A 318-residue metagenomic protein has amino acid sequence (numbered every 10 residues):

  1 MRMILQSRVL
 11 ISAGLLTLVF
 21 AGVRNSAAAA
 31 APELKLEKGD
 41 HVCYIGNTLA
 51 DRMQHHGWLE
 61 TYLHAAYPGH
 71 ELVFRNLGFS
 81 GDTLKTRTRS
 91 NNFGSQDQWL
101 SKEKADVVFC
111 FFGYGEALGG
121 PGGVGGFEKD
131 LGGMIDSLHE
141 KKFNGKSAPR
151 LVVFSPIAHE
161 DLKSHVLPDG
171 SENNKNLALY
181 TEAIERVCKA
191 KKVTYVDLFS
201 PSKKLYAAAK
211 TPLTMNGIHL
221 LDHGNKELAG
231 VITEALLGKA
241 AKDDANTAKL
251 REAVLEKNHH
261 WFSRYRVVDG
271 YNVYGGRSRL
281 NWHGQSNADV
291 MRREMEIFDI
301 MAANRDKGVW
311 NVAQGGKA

Functional and structural regions predicted by a protein language model:
L10-G22: Bacterial N-terminal signal peptides
A27-S80, Q96-K104, V108, L228: Serine-esterase "nucleophile elbow" of acetyl-processing enzymes
E37, Q54, K146, A190 (+1 more regions): Conserved catalytic region of serine esterases and O-acyltransferases that act on ester linkages in lipids
H41-I45, V73-G78, D106-F112, R150-S155 (+2 more regions): Structural recognition of the beta-strand scaffold that forms the well-ordered cores of secreted hydrolase catalytic
I45, H55-G57, A65, R89-K129 (+5 more regions): Oxyanion-hole/transition-state-stabilizing segment in secreted/luminal serine hydrolases and related acyltransferases
T48-R52, F79-K85, V107, Y114-G119 (+2 more regions): Solvent-exposed loop/turn segments at secondary-structure junctions within structured extracellular/periplasmic domains
H139-R150: A short helix->loop->beta-strand "cap" motif at the edges of active sites that frequently abuts
D161-L198: Substrate-gating cap/lid alpha-helix
